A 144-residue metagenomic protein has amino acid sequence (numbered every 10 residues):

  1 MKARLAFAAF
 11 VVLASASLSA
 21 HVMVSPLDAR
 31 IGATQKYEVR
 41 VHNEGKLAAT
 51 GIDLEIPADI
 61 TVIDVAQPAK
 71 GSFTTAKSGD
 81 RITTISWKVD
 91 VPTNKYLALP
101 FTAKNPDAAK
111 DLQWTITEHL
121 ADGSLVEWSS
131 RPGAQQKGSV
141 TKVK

Functional and structural regions predicted by a protein language model:
M1-F7: Bacterial N-terminal signal peptides that target proteins for export
A8-S15: Bacterial N-terminal signal peptides
A16-H21: Sec/Tat signal peptide C-region and signal peptidase I cleavage site
L27-V65: Low-complexity, serine/threonine/proline/glycine-rich extracellular segments that form mucin-like
G32-Y37, L97-A98, K110-W114: Short, solvent-exposed loop/turn segments enriched in Ser/Thr/Gly
A58-T83, S130-R131, K142-V143: A surface/secretory-pathway sequence property marking extracellular, secreted, or lumenal proteins enriched
D90-K110: Low-complexity, intrinsically disordered segments enriched in Ser/Thr together with acidic residues
H119-K144: Extracytoplasmic/periplasmic copper-protein system
